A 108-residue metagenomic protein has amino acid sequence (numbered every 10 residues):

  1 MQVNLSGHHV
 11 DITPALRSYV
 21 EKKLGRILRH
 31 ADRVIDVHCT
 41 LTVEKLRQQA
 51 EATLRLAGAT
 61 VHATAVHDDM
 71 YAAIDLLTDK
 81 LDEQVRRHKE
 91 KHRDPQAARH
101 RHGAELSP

Functional and structural regions predicted by a protein language model:
M1-P108: N-terminal, polar/charged subdomain of small-to-medium soluble alpha/beta proteins
